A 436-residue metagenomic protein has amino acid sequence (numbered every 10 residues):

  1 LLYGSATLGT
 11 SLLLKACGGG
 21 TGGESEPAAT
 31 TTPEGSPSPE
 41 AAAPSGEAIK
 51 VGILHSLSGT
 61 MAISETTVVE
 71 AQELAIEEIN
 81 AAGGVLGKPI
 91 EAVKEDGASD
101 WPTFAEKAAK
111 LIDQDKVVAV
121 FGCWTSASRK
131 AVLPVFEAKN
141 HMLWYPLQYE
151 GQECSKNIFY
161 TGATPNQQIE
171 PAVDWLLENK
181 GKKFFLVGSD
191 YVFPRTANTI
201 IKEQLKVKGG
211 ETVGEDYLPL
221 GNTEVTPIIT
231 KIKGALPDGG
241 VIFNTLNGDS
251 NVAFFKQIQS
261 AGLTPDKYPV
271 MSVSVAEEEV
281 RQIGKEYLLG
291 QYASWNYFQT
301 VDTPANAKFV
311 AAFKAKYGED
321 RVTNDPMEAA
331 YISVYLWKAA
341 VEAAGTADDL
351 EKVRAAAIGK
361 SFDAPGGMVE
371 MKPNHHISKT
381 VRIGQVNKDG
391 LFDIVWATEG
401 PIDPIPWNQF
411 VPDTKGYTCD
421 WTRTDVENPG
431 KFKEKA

Functional and structural regions predicted by a protein language model:
L1-G19: N-terminal export signals
C17-P27: Bacterial lipoprotein signal-peptidase II cleavage site
G52-A71, E95-P102, W124-T125, S189-R195 (+2 more regions): Extracytoplasmic "Venus flytrap"
I63-E70, A82-Q152, T161, L218-V225: Beta-alpha junction/loop-to-helix N-cap segments that form part of ligand/metal-binding clefts
E106, E150-G151, K156-A261, T300-K308: Extracellular/periplasmic Venus flytrap/periplasmic-binding protein
L111, D115-C123, W144-P146, F185-G188 (+4 more regions): Periplasmic-binding protein-like
N247-G248, A253, V301-K360: Extracellular/periplasmic ligand-binding modules, especially the Venus flytrap/periplasmic-binding
A364-A436: Solvent-exposed, acidic/polar segments of extracytosolic/periplasmic ligand-binding ectodomains
